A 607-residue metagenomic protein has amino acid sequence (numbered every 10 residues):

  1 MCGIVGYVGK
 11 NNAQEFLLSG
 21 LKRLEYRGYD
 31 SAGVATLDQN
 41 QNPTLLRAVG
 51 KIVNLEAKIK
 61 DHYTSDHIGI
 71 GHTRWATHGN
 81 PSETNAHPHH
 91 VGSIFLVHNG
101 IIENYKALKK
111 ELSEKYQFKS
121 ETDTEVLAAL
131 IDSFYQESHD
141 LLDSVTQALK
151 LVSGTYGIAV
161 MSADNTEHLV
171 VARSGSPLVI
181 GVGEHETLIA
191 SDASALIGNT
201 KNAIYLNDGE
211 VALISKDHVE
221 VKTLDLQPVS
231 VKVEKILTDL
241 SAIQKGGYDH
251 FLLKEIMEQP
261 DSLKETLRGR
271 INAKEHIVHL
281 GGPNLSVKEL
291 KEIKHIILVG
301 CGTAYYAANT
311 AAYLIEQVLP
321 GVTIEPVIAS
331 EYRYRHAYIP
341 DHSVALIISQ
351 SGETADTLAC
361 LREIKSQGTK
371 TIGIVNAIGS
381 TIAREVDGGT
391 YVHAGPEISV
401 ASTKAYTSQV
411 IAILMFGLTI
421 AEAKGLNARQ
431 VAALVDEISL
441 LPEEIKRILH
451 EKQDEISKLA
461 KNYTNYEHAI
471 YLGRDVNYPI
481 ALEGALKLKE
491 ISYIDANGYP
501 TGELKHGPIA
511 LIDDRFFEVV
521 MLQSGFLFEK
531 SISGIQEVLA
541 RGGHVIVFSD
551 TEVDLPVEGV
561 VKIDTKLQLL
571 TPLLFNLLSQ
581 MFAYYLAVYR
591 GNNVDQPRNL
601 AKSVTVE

Functional and structural regions predicted by a protein language model:
M1-D249, K264-K294, A428, K446-H450 (+1 more regions): Conserved short alpha-helical segments that host acidic/polar catalytic motifs at enzyme active sites
G20-L24, A86, S113, S174-P177 (+7 more regions): Short, solvent-exposed amphipathic alpha-helical segments in soluble enzyme and RNA/protein-processing domains
H67-T84, K274-V287, A311-I348, T354 (+1 more regions): Glycine-rich oxoanion-binding loops at beta->alpha junctions
P88, V170-V171, A203-I204, V211-L213 (+9 more regions): Replace "in large, NTP-powered and nucleic-acid-processing enzymes" with "in large, NTP-powered factors and other
V152-E186, T464-E490, G525-L527, I532: Acidic/histidine-rich
Q259-L263, L267-I297, G388-F517, V588-E607: Active-site phosphate/pyrophosphate-binding segments
K291-L440, M521-D564, L586: Glycine-rich phosphate-binding loops that contact phosphosugars or nucleotide phosphates
K562, K566-E607: Generic C-terminus detector
